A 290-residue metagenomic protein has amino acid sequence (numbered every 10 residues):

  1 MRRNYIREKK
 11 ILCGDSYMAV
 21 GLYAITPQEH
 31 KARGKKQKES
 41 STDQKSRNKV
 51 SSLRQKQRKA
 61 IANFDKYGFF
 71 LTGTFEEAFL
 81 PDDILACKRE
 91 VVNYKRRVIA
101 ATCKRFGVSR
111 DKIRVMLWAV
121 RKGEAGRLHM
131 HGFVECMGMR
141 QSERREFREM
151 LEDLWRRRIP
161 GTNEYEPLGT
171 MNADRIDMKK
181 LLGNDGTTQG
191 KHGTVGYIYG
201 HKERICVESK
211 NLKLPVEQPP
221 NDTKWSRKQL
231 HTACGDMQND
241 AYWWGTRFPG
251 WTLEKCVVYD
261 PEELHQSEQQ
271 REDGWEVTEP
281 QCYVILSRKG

Functional and structural regions predicted by a protein language model:
M1-L128, C136-G290: Right-hand nucleic-acid polymerase module
